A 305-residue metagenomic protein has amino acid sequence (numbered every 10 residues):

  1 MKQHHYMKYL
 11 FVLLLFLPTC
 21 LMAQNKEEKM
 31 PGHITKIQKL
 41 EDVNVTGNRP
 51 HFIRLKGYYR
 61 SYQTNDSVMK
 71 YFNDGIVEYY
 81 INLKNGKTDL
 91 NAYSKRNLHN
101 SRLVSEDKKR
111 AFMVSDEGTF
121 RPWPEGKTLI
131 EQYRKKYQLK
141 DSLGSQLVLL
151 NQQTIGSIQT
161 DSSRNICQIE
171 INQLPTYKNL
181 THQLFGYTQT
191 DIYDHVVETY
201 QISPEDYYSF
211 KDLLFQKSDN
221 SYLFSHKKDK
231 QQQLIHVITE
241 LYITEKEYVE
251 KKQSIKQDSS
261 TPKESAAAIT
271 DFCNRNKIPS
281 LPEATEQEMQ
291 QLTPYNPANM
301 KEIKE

Functional and structural regions predicted by a protein language model:
M1-K29: Bacterial Sec-dependent N-terminal signal peptides
N25-E305: Surface-exposed, low-complexity/disordered segments and acidic/polar micro-motifs at processing/linker regions
